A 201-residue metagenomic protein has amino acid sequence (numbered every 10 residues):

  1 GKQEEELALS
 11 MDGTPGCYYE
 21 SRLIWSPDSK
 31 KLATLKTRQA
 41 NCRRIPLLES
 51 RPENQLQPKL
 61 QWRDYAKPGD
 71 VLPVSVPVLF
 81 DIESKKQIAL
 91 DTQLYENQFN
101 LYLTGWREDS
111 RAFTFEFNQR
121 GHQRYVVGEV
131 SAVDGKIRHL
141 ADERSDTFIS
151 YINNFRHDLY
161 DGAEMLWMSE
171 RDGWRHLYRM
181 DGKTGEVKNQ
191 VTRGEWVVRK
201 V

Functional and structural regions predicted by a protein language model:
G1-K2, D81-K85, S131-G135, G182-G185: Short loop/turn segments that connect beta-strands within beta-propeller blades
G1-K2, V191-V201: Short, intrinsically disordered, charge-balanced linker/junction segments flanking boundaries in proteins
E4-I24, T34-L90: Predominantly five- to eight-bladed beta-propeller fold
L7-D12, K86-T92, R138-T147, V187-T192: A short beta-strand motif characteristic of beta-propeller blades
D12-S21, Y95-L101, S145-N154, E195-K200: Short glycine-/Asp-/Thr-/Trp-enriched loop segments that recur within the blades of beta-propeller repeat domains
A33-Q39, K67-V71, G105-E108, T114-G121 (+5 more regions): Beta-strand C-termini and the immediately following turn/loop, strongest in propeller blades
V76-V78, V126-G128, H176-Y178: A short loop-to-beta-strand structural motif that recurs across blades of beta-propeller domains
I82, K86-Q119, K183: Long hydrophobic segments that form regular secondary structure
